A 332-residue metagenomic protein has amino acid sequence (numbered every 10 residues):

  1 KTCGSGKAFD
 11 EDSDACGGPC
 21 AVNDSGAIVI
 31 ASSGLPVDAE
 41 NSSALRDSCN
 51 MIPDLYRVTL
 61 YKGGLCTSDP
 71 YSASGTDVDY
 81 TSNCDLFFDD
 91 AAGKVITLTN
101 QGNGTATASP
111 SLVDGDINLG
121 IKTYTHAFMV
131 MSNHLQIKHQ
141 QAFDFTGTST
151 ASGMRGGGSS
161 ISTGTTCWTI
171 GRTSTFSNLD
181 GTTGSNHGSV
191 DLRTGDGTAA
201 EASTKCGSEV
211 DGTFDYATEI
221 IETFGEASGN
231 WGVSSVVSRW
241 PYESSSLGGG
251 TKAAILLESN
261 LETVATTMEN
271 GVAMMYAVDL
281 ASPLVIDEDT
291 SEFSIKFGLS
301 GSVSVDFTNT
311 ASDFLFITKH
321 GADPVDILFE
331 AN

Functional and structural regions predicted by a protein language model:
T2-A8, S13-N332: A short, solvent-exposed, low-complexity linear motif enriched for acidic/polar residues with Pro/Gly/Ser/Thr
